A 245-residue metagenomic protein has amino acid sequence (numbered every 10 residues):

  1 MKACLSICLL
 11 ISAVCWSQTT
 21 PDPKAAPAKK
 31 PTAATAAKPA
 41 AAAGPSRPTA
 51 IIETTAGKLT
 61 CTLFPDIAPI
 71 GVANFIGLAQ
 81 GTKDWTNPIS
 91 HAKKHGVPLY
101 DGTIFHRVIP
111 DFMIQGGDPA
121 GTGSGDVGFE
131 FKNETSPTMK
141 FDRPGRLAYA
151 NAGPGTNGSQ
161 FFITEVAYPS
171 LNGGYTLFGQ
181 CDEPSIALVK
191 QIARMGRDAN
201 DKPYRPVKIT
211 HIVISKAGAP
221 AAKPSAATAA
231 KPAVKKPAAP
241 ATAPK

Functional and structural regions predicted by a protein language model:
M1-Q18: Sec-dependent N-terminal signal peptides
S17-K245: Cyclophilin-like peptidyl-prolyl cis-trans isomerases
